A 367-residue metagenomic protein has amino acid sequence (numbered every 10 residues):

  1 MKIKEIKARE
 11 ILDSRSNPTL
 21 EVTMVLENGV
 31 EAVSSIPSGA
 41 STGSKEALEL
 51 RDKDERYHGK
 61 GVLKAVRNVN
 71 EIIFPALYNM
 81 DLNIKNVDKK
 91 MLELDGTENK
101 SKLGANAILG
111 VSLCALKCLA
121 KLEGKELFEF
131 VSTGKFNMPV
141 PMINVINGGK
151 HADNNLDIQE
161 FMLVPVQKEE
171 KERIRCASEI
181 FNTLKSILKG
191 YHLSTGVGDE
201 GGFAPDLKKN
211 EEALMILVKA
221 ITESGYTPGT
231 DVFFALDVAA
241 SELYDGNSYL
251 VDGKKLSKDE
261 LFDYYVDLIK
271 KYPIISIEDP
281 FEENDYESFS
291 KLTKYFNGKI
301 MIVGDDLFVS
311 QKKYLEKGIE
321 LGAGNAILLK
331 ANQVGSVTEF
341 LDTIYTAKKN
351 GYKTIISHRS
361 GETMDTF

Functional and structural regions predicted by a protein language model:
M1-T19: Short, Gly/Pro- and small/polar-rich lid/capping loops
L12-D13, V22, T97-A120, V140-L156 (+3 more regions): Conserved phosphate/anionic-ligand binding catalytic regions in large, soluble enzymes, centered on
A40-K125, I174, G202: Metal- or metallocofactor-binding catalytic centers and their adjacent structured scaffolds across diverse enzyme
D81-V87, A105, L127-F130, K185-F203 (+3 more regions): Flexible, glycine/charged-enriched surface loops at secondary-structure junctions
F136-G198: Mobile "lid/hinge" segments at catalytic clefts and subdomain interfaces of large enzymes
E160-E170, S194-N210, A239-D252: Active-site-proximal beta-alpha loop/turn segments in soluble metabolic enzymes
E211-F367: Catalytic core of soluble alpha/beta enzymes
